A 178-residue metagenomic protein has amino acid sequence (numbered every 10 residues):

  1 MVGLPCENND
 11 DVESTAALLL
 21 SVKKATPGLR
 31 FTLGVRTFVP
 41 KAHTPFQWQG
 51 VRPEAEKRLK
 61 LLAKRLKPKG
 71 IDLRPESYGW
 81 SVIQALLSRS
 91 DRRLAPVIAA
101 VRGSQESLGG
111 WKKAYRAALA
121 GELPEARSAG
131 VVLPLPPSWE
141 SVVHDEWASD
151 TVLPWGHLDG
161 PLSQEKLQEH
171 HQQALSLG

Functional and structural regions predicted by a protein language model:
M1-P5, T44-Q49, A148-L153, S176: Glycine- and acidic
M1-T44, E54-S77: Conserved C-terminal portion of the radical SAM core fold that forms the substrate/S-adenosylmethionine-binding
L4-E7, K41-A42, Q49, G156-P161 (+1 more regions): Surface-exposed loop/turn and secondary-structure junction residues enriched for glycine/proline
D11, F46-W48, L86-S88: Surface-exposed beta-strand edges and their flanking turn/coil or helix-capping segments
P68-G178: Radical SAM enzyme core and accessory elements
